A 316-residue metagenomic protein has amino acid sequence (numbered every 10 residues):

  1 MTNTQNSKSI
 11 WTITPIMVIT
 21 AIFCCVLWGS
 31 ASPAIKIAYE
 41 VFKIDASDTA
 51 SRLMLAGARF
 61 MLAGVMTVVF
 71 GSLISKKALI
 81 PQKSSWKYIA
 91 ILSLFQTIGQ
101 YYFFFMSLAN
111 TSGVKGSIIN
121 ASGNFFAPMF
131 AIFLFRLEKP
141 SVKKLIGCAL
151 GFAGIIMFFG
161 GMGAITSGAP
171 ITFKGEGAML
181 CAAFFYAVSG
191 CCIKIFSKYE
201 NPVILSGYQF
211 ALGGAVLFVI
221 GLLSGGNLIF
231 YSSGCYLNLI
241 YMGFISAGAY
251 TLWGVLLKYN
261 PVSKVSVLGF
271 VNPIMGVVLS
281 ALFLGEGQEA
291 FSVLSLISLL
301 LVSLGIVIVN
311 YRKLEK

Functional and structural regions predicted by a protein language model:
T2-M54, G168-I195, N238-L239, F244 (+2 more regions): Glycine-/small-residue-enriched transmembrane alpha-helix faces in small-molecule transporters and effluxers
I13-V18, D48-A50, P81-K87, M162-F185 (+2 more regions): Juxtamembrane helix-entry segments on the extracytoplasmic side of multipass membrane proteins
C25, K36, T67-V68, A127-M129 (+4 more regions): Transmembrane alpha-helical segments that form core, pore/gating elements of small-molecule transporters/exporters
V41, D45-Q96, F126-F130, F185-S189 (+2 more regions): Transmembrane alpha-helices of multi-pass small-molecule transport proteins
M54-G57, M61, V65, F105-K139 (+2 more regions): Specific alpha-helical transmembrane segments that line the substrate/conduction pathway and gating interfaces
A58, T97, K115-S122, I193-A215 (+1 more regions): Helix-helix packing/entry segments at the starts of transmembrane helices
T67, M129-F130, V142-M162, F270 (+2 more regions): Hydrophobic transmembrane alpha-helices of multi-pass small-molecule transport proteins
S72-G116, N120, M157, M242-N260: Specific transmembrane alpha-helical segments of multi-pass solute transporters/efflux pumps, especially DMT/EamA
